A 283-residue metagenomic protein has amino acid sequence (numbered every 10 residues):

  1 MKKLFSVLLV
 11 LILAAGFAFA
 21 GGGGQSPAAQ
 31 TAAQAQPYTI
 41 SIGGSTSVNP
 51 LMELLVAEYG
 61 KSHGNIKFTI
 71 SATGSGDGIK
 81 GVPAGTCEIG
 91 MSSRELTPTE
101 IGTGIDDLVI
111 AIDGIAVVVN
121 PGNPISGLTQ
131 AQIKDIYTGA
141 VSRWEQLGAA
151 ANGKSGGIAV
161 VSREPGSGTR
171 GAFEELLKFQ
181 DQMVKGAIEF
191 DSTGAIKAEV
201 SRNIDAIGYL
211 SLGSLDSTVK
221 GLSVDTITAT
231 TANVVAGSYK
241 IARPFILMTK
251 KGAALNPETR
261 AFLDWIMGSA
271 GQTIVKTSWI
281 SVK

Functional and structural regions predicted by a protein language model:
M1-V7: Positively charged n-region of N-terminal signal peptides that target proteins for export
L4, F19-K283: Exported/periplasmic ABC-transporter solute-binding proteins
L8-G16: Bacterial N-terminal signal peptides
